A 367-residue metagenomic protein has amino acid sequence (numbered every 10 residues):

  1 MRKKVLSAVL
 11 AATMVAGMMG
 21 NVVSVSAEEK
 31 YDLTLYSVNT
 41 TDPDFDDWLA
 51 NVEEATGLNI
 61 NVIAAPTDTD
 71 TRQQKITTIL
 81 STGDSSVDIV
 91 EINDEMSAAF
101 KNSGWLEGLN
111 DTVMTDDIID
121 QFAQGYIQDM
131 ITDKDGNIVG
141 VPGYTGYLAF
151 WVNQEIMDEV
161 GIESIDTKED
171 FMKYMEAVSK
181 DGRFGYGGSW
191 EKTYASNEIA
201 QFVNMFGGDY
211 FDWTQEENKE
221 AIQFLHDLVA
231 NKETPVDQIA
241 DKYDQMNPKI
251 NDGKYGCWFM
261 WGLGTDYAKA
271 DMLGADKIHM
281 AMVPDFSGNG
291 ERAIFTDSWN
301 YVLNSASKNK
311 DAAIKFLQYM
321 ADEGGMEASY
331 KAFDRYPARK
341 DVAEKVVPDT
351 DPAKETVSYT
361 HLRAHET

Functional and structural regions predicted by a protein language model:
M18-E29: Sec-dependent signal peptide cleavage junction
T40-N59: Short, polar/charged alpha-helical segment
E54-A55, N59-A64, T82, E159 (+3 more regions): Extracytoplasmic/periplasmic substrate-recognition and gating elements
E54-G125, E155-D166, K249-C257, Y267-L273 (+1 more regions): Extracytoplasmic "Venus flytrap"/periplasmic binding protein-like
D94-L148, M172, E198, A275-V283 (+2 more regions): Hinge/lid segment of periplasmic solute-binding proteins
N110-Q124, E163, N204-I222, L228 (+3 more regions): Short, solvent-exposed loop/beta-turn-alpha elements that line the ligand-binding surface or hinge of extracytoplasmic
M172-S179, F211-A240, V283: Glycine-centered hinge/linker elements that transmit conformational signals in sensory and ligand-binding systems
T360-T367: Conserved small/polar residues in nucleotide/adenosyl-binding loops
